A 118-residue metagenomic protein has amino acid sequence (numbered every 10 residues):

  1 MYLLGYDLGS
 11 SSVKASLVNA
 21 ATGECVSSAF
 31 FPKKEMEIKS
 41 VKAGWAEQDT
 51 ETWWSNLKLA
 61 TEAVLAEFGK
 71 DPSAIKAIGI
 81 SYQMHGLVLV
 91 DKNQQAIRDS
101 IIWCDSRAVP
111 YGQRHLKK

Functional and structural regions predicted by a protein language model:
M1-D99, P110: N-terminal glycine/serine-rich phosphate-binding loop of ATP-dependent small-molecule kinases, especially carbohydrate
C104-K118: Glycine-rich phosphate-binding loop plus the immediately following alpha-helix
